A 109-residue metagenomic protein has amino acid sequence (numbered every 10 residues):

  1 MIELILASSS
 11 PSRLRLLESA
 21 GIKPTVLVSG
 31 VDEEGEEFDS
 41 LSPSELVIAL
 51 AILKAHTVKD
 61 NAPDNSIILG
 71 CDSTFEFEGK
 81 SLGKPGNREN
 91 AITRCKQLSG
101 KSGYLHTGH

Functional and structural regions predicted by a protein language model:
I2-I5, E18, L41-H109: Anionic-ligand binding patches
E3-V28: N-terminal G-site helix/loop of the GST-like fold
V28-E34: Short, acidic/turn-prone active-site loops that include or flank metal/cofactor- and phosphate-binding residues
E34-L41: Amphipathic alpha-helical linker/stalk segments
